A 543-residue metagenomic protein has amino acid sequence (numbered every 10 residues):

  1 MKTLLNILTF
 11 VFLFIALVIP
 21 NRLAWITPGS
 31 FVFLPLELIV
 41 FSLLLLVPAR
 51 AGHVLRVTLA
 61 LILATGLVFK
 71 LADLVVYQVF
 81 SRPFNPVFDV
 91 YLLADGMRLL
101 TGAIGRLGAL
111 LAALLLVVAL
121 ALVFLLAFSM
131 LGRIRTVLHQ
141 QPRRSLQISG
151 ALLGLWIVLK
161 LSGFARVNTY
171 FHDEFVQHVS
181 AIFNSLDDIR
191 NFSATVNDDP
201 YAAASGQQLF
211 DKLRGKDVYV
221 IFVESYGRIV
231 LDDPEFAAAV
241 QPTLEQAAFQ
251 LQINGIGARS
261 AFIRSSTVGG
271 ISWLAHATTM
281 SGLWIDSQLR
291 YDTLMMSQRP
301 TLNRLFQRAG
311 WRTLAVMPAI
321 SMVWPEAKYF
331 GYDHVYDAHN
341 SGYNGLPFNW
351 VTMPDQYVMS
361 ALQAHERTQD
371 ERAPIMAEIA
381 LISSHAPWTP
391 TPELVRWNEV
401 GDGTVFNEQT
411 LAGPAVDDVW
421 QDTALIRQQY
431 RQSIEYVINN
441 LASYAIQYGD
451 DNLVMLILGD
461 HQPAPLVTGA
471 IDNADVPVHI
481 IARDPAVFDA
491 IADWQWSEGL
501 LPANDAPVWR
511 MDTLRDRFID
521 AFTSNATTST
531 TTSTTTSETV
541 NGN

Functional and structural regions predicted by a protein language model:
M1-E174: Transmembrane and membrane-interface helices of multi-pass, inner-membrane envelope-modifying transferases
V11-N21, L186, F192-D199, Q432 (+1 more regions): Membrane-interacting alpha-helical segments
L13-A16, P20, G96, L100 (+7 more regions): Generic structural signal of hydrophobic/aromatic residues within well-ordered alpha-helices of folded domains
A64, D89-L92, F175-H178, N184-D188 (+5 more regions): Alpha-helical structural motif
L71, L99, V137, I182-S185 (+6 more regions): Residues that form generic nucleotide/phosphate-binding pockets
V75-Y77, L126-L138, H178-S185, T423-E435: Charged, low-complexity, helix-prone segments enriched in Lys/Glu/Asp/Gln
L93, R98-G105, G154-D233, P242: Membrane-interface segments at or immediately adjacent to transmembrane helices that form the boundary between
P200-K216, V220-V223, R228-N543: Solvent-exposed soluble domains appended to multi-pass membrane proteins
